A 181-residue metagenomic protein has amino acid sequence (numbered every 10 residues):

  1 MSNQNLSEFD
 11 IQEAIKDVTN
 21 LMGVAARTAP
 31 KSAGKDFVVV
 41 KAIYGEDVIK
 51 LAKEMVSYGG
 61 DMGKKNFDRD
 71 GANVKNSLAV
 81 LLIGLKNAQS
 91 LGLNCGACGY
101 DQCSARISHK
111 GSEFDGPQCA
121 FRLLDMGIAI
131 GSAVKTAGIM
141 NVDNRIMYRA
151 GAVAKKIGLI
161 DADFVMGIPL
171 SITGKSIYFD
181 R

Functional and structural regions predicted by a protein language model:
M1-R181: Acidic, surface-exposed loops and disordered segments
